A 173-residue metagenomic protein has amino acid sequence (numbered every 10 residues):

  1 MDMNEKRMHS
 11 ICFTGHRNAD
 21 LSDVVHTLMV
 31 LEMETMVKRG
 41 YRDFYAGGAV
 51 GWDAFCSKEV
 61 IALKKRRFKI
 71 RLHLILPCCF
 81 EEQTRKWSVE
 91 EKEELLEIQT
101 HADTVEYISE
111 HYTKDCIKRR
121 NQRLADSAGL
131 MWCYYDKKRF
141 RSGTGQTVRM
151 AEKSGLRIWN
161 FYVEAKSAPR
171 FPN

Functional and structural regions predicted by a protein language model:
D2-P172: Acidic/glycine-enriched connector segments
